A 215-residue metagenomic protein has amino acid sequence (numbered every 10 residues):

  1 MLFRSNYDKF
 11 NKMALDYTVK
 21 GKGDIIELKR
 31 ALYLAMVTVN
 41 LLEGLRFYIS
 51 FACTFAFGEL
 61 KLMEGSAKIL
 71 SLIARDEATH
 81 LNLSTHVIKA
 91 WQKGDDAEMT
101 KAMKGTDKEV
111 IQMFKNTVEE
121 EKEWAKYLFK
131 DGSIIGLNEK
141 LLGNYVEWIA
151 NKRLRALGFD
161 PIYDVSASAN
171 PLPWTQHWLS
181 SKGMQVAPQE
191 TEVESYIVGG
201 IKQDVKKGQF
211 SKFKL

Functional and structural regions predicted by a protein language model:
M1-L215: Non-heme di-metal
